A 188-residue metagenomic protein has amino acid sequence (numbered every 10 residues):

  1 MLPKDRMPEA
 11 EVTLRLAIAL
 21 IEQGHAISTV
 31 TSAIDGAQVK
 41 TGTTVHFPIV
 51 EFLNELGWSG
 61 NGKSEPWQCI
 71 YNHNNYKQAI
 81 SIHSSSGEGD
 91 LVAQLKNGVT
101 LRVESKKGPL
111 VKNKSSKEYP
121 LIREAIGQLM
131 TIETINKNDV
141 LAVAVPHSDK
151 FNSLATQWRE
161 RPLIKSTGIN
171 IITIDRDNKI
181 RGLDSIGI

Functional and structural regions predicted by a protein language model:
D5-T41: N-terminal, charge-rich interaction modules
M7, E11, S86, P120-Q128: Short, well-structured alpha-helical interface segments that form or flank functional binding sites
L20, T100-L101, I188: Conserved catalytic or regulatory cores that recognize and/or transform ribose-phosphate-containing ligands
I27-R102, P109, E118-L121: Active-site metal-binding core of divalent-cation-utilizing nuclease and nuclease-like domains
S105-K107, V145: Residue-level recognition of conserved beta-strand positions in structured domain cores
L110-A125, F151-A155: Active-site-adjacent loop/helix micro-motif of nuclease/hydrolase catalytic cores
M130-N178: Nucleic-acid nuclease catalytic cores
R181-I188: Short, surface-exposed amphipathic charged segments that create phosphate/polyanion-binding patches used for binding
